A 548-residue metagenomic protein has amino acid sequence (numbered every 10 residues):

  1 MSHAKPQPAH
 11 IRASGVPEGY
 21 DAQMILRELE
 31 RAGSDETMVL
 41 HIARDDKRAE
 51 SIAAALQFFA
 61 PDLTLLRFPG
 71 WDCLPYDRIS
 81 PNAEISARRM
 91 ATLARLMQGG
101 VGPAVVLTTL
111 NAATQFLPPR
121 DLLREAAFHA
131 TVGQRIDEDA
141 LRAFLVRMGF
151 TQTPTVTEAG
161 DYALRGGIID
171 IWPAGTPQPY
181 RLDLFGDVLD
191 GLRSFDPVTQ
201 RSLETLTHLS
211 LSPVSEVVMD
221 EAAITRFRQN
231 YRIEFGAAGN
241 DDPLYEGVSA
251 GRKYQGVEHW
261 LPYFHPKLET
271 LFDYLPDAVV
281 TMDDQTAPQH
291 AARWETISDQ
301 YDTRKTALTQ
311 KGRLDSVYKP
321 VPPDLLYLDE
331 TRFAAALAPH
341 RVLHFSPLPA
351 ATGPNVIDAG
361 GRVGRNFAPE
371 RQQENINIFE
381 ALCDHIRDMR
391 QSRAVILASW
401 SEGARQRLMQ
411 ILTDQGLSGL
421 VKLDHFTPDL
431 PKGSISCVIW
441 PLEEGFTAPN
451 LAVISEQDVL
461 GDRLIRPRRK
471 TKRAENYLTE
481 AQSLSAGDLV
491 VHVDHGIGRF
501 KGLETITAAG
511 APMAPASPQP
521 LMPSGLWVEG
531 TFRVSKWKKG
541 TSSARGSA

Functional and structural regions predicted by a protein language model:
M1-S547: Conserved beta-alpha structural segments and adjacent helices that either
